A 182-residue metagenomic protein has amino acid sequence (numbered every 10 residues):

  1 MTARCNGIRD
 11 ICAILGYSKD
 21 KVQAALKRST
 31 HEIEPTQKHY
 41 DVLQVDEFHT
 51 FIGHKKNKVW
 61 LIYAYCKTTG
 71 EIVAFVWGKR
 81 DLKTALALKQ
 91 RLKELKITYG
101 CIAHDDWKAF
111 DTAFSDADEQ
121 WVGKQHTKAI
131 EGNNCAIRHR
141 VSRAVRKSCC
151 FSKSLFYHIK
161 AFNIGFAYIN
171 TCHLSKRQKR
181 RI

Functional and structural regions predicted by a protein language model:
M1-I182: Residue-level recognition of single "structural anchor" positions that define or cap local secondary structure
